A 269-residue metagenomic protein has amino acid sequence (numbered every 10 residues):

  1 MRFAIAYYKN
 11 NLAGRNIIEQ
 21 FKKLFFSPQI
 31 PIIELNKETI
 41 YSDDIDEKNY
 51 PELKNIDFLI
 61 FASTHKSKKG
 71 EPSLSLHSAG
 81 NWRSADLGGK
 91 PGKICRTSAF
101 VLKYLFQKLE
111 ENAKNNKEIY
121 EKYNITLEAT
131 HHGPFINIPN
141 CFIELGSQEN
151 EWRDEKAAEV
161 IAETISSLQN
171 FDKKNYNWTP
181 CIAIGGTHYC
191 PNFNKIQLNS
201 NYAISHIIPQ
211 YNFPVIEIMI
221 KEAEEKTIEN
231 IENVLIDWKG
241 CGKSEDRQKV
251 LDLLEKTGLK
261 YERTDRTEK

Functional and structural regions predicted by a protein language model:
M1-N137, Q148, E155-E159, S166-P191 (+2 more regions): N-terminal catalytic or cofactor-binding beta/alpha core of small enzyme domains
